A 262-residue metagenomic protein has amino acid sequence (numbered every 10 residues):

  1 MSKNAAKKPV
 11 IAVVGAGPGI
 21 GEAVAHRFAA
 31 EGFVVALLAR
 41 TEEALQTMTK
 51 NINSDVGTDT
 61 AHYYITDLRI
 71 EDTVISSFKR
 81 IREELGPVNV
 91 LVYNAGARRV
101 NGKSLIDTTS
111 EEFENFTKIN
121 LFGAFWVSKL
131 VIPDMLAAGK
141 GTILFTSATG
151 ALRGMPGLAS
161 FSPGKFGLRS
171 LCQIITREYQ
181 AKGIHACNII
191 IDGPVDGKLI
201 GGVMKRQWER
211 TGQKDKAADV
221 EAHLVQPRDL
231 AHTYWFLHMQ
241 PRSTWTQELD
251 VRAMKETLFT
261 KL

Functional and structural regions predicted by a protein language model:
G15-G19: Conserved glycine-rich cofactor-binding loop
F33-T47: Conserved glycine-rich Rossmann-like NAD(P)H-binding loop of the short-chain dehydrogenase/reductase
E43, I65-S77, S110: The beta1-alpha1 cofactor-binding region of Rossmann-like NAD(H)/NADP(H)-dependent oxidoreductases
G96-E114, G157: Conserved mid-core segment of classical short-chain dehydrogenase/reductases
A97, T142-G167, Q173, R177-Q180 (+1 more regions): Catalytic loop of short-chain dehydrogenase/reductase
I106-F125, K140, L144, L168: Catalytic Tyr-X3-Lys loop
S128-K129, Q173: A short, exposed helix-loop element centered on a Lys and neighboring polar residues
N188-G193, R206-T260: C-terminal helical subdomain
